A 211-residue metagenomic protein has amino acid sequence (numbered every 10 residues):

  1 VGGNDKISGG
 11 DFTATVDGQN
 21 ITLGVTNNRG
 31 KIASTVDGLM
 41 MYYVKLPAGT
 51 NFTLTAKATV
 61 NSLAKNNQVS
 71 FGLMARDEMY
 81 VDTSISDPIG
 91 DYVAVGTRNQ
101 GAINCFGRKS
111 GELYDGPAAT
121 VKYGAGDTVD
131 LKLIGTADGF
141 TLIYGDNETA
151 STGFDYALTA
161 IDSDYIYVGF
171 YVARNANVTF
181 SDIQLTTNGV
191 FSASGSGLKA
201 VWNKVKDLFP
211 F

Functional and structural regions predicted by a protein language model:
V1-F211: Extracellular glycan-recognition regions
